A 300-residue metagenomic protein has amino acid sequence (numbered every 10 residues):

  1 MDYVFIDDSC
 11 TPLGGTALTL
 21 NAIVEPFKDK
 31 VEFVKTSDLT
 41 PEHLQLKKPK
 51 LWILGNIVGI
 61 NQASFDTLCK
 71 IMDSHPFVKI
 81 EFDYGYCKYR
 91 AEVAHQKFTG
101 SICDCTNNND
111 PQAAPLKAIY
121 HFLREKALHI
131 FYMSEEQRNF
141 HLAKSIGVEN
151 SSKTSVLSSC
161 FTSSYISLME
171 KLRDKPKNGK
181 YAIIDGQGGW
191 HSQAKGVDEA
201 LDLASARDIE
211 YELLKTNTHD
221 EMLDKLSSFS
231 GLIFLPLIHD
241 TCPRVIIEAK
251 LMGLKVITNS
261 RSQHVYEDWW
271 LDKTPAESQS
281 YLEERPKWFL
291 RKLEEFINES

Functional and structural regions predicted by a protein language model:
M1-G59, A63, D73, C87 (+3 more regions): N-terminal pre-catalytic "stem/leader" segment of glycosyltransferase-like enzymes
L51-L54, I71-P111: Active-site proximal beta-strand in glycosyltransferases
K97-I130, S227: Membrane-proximal helix-turn-helix segments that form the acceptor-binding/catalytic region of lipid-linked
D110, L116-K117, E125-E170: Donor nucleotide-sugar binding/catalytic pocket of nucleotide-sugar-dependent glycosyltransferases
S155-M222: Conserved catalytic-core segment of nucleotide-activated headgroup transferases in glycan assembly
L223, I246-M252: Short alpha-helical segment that forms part of, or immediately flanks, the ligand-binding pocket in carbohydrate-active
S227-I238, L254: Acidic donor-binding loop of glycosyltransferase active sites
F234-V245, R261, V265-E267: Nucleotide-sugar-dependent
